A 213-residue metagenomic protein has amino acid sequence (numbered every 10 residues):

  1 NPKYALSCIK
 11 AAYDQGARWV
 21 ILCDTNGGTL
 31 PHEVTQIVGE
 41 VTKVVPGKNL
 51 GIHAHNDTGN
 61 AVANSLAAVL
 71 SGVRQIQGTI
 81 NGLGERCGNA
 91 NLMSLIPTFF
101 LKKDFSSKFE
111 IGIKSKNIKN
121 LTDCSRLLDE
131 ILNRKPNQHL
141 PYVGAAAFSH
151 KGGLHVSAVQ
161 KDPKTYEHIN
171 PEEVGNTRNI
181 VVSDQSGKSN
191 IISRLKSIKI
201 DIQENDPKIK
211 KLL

Functional and structural regions predicted by a protein language model:
N1-L50, L66-V73: Alpha/beta enzyme core
W19-I21, G51-H53, Q75-T79, V181 (+1 more regions): Structured core elements
L22-D24, S71-G88: Glycine-rich phosphate-binding active-site loops on the catalytic face of alpha/beta enzymes
D24-G27, H55-D57, I80-G82, P207: Short, ordered loop/turn segments at secondary-structure junctions
V34, G88-S94: Histidine/acidic-residue-rich catalytic or RNA/ligand-binding cores of hydrolases and nuclease-related proteins
V38-P46, I96, F100, D129: Surface-exposed amphipathic alpha-helices with a cationic face
H53-T79: Small-aliphatic-rich amphipathic alpha-helix that forms the alpha element of a beta-alpha
P97-F99, K103-L213: A mid-to-C-terminal "edge-of-domain" accessory segment
